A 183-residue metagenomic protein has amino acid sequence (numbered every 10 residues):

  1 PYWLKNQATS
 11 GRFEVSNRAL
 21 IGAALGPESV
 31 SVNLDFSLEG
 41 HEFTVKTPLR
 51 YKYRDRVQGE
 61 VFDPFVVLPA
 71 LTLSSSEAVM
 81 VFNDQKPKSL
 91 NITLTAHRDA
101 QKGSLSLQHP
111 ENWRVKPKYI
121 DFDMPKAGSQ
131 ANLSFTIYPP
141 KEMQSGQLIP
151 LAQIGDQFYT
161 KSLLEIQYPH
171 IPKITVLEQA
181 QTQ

Functional and structural regions predicted by a protein language model:
P1, H97, Q101-A127, Y138-P140: Proline-anchored loop/turn motifs at beta-strand termini and strand-loop-strand connectors
P1-A24, E39, D123-A127, T136-Q144: Short, surface-exposed loop/turn segments at beta-strand-coil junctions that are enriched for proline with nearby
E14-V15, P27-S31, K86-L90, A131 (+1 more regions): Short, solvent-exposed loop/turn segments enriched in Ser/Thr/Gly
S16-R56: Long, contiguous interaction/targeting segments characteristic of exported/extracellular or secretory-pathway proteins
F36-G40, Y51, L94-R98, H109-E111 (+2 more regions): Beta-strand elements of well-folded, non-transmembrane domains
H41-S74, Q157-T182: Short beta-strand elements
S76-N83, F122: Short beta-strand segments of immunoglobulin-like
D84-D99: Short beta-strand elements of extracellular/lumenal beta-sandwich folds
